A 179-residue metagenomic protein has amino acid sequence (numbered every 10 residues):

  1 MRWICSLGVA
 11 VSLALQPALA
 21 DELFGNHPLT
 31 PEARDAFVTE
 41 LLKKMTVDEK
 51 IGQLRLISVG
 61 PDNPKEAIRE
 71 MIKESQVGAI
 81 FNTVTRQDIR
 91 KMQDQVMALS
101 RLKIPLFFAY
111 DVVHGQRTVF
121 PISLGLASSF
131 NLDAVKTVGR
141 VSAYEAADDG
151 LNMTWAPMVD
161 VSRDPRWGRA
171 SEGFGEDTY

Functional and structural regions predicted by a protein language model:
C5-Q16: Bacterial N-terminal signal peptides
D21-Y179: N-terminal beta-rich core of secreted/periplasmic extracellular enzymes
